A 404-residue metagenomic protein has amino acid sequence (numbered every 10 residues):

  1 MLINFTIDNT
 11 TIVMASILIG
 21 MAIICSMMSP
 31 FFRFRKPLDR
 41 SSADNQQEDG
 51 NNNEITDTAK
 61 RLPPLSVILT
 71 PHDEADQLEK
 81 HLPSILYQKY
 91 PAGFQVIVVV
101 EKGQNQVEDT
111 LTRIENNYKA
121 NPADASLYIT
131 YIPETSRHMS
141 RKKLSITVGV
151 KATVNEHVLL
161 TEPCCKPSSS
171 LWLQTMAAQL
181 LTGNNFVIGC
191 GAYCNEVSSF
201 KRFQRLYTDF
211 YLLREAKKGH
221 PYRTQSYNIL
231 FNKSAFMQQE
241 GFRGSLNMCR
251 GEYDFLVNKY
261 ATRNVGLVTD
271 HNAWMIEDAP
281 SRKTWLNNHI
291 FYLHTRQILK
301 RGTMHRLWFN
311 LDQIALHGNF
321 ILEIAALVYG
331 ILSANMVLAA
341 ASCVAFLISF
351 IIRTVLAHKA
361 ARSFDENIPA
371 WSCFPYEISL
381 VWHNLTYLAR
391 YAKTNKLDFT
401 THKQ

Functional and structural regions predicted by a protein language model:
M1-D57, A357: N-terminal membrane-anchoring/stem segments of glycan-assembly enzymes
P83-G93: Short, acidic, metal-binding catalytic loop of nucleotide-sugar glycosyltransferases
I97-I114, P133-E134, C165-K166: A conserved acidic beta->alpha catalytic loop
S136, R141, S145, T175-R243 (+3 more regions): Long helical/loop segments within the catalytic core of UDP-sugar-dependent glycosyltransferases, especially the large
L144-H157: Active-site nucleotide-sugar/metal-binding loop of Leloir-type enzymes
N155-K166: Short beta-strand-to-loop acidic/aromatic patch adjacent to the donor-nucleotide binding site
F186-I188, A192-T208, R243-W308: Catalytic donor/gating beta->alpha subdomain of glycosyltransferases that bind UDP-sugars
L316-K396: Membrane-embedded multi-pass helical conduit in multi-pass membrane proteins, especially envelope-biosynthetic
